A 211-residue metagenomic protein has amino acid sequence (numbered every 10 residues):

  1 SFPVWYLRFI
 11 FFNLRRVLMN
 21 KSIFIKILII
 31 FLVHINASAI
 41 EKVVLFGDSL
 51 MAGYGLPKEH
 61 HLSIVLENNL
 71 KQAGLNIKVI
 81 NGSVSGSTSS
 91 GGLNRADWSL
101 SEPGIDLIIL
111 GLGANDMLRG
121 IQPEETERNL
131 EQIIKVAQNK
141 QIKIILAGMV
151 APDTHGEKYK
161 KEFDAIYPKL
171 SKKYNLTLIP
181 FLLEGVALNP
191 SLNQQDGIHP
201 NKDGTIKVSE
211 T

Functional and structural regions predicted by a protein language model:
S1-P3: Hydrophobic alpha-helical membrane-insertion segments
L7, F12-L14, L18: Short hydrophobic targeting helices and cationic amphipathic motifs that mediate membrane/organellar targeting
N20-I30: Sec-dependent signal peptide recognition, specifically the positively charged N-region followed immediately by
L32-I35: N-terminal signal peptide c-region/cleavage motif recognized by signal peptidases
S38-S85, R95-G104: Serine-esterase "nucleophile elbow" of acetyl-processing enzymes
A52, T88, D153: Flexible, glycine-rich phosphate/dinucleotide-binding loops and adjacent beta-alpha linkers at cofactor/substrate
G55, I80-T88, M117-I121, G197: Acidic/histidine-rich helix-loop elements that form or flank divalent-metal/phosphate-binding sites at the catalytic
L93-T211: Alpha-helical cap/lid subdomain in secreted, periplasmic, or secretory-pathway luminal O-acyl-processing enzymes
